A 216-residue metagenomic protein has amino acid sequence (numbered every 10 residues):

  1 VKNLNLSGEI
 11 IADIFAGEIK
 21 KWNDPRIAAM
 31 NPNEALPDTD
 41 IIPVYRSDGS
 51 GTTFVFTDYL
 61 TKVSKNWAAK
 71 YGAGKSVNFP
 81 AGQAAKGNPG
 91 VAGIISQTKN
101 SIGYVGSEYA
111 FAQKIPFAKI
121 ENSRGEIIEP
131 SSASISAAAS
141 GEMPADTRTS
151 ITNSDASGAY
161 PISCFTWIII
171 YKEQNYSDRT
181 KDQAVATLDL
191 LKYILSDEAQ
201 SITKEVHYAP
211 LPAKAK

Functional and structural regions predicted by a protein language model:
V1-K216: Flexible loop/hinge segments at secondary-structure junctions
